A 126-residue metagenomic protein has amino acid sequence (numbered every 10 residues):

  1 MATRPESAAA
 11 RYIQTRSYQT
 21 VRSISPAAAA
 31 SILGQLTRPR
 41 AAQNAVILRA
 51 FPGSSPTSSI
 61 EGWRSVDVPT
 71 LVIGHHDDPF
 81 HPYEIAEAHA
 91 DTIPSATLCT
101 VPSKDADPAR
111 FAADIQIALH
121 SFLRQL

Functional and structural regions predicted by a protein language model:
M1-Q35, Q43-N44, A50-P52: Helix-rich cap/lid subdomain of alpha/beta-hydrolase
N44-G62, V68: Active-site nucleophile elbow and catalytic-triad environment of alpha/beta-hydrolase enzymes
P56-I60, Y83, A109: Structural motif corresponding to alpha-helix initiation and N-cap regions
V66, V72-G74: Short beta-strand/loop motif that positions the catalytic acidic residue of the alpha/beta-hydrolase fold
P79-I85: Conserved alpha/beta-hydrolase "acid-adjacent" motif
S95-L126: Catalytic active-site module of serine/aspartate enzymes centered on a nucleophile-bearing elbow/loop
